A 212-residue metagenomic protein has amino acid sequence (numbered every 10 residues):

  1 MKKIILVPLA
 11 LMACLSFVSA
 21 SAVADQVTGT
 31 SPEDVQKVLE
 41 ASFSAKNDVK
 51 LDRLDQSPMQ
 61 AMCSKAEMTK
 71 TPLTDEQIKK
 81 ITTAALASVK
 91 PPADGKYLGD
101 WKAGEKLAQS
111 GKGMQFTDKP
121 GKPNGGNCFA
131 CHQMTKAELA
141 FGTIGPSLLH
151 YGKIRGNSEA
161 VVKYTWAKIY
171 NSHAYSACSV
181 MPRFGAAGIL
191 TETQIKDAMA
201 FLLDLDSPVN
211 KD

Functional and structural regions predicted by a protein language model:
K3, M12-M114, I154, K168 (+1 more regions): Post-cleavage N-terminal segment of exported redox proteins
G29-T30, D34-V35, L39-A45, G99-A103 (+3 more regions): Extracytoplasmic electron-transfer domains, predominantly the class I c-type cytochrome c fold
P92-A93, T117, F184-A187: Generic anion/oxyanion-binding catalytic loop in active/binding sites
M114-T117, A137-F141, P208: Secretory-pathway/luminal and periplasmic proteins that interact with or process carbohydrate-rich
F116-N127: Local sequence-structure signature of Cys/Sec-based thiol-disulfide redox active-site neighborhoods
